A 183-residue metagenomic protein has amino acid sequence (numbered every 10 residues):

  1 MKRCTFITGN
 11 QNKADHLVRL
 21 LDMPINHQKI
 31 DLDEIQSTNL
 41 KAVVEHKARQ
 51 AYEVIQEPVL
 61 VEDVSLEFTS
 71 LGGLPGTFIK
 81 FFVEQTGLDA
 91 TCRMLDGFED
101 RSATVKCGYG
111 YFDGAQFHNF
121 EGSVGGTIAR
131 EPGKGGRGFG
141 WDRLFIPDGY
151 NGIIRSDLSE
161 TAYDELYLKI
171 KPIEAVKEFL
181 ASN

Functional and structural regions predicted by a protein language model:
K2-T5, N12-N183: Anionic-ligand binding patches
